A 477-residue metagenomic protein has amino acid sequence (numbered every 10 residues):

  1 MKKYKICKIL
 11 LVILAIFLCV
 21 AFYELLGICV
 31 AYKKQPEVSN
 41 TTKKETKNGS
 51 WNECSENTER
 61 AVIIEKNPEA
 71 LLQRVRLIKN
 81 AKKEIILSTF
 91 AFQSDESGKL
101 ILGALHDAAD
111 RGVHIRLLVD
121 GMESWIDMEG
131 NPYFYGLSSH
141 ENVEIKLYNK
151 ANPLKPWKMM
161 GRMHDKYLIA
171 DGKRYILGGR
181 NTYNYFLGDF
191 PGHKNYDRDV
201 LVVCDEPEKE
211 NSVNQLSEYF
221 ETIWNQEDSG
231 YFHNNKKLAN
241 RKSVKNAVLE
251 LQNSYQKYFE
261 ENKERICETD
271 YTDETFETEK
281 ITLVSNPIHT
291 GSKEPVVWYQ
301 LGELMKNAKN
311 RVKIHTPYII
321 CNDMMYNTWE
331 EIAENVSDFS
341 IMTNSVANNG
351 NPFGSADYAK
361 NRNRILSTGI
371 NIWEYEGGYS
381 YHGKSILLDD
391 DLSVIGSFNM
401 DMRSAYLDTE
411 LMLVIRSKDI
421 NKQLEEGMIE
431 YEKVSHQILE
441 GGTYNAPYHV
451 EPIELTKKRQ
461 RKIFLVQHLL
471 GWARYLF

Functional and structural regions predicted by a protein language model:
K2-V143, P153-H164, A170, R174-F477: Charged, low-complexity intrinsically disordered terminal segments
K146: Phosphate-binding P-loop/Walker A region and its immediate neighborhood
